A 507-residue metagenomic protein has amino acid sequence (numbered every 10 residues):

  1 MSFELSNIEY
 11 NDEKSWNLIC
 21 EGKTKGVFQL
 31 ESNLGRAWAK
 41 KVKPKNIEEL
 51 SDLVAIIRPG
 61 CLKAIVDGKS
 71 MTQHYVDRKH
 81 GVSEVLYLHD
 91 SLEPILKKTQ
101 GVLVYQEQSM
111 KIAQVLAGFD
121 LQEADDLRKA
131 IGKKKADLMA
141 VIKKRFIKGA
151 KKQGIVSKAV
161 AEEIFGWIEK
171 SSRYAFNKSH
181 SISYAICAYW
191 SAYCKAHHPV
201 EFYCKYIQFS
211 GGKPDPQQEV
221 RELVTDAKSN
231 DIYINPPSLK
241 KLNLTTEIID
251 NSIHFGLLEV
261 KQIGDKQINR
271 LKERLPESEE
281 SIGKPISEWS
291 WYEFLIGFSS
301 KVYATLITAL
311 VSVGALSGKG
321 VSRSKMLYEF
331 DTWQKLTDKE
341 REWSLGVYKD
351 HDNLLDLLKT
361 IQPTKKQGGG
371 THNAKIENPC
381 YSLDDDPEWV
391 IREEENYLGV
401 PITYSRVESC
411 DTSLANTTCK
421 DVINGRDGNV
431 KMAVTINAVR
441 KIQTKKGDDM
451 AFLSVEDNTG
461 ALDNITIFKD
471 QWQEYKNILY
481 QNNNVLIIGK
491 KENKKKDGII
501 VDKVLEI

Functional and structural regions predicted by a protein language model:
M1-I507: Noncatalytic, beta-rich nucleic-acid-contacting surfaces in large DNA/RNA-processing enzymes
